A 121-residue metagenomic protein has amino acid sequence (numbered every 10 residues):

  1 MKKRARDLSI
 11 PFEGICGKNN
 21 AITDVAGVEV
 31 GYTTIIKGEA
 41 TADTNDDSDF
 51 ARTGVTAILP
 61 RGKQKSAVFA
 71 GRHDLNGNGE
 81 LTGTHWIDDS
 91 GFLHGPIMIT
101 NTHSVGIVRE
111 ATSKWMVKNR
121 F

Functional and structural regions predicted by a protein language model:
M1-F121: Alpha/propeptide regions of enzymes that mature by internal proteolysis
